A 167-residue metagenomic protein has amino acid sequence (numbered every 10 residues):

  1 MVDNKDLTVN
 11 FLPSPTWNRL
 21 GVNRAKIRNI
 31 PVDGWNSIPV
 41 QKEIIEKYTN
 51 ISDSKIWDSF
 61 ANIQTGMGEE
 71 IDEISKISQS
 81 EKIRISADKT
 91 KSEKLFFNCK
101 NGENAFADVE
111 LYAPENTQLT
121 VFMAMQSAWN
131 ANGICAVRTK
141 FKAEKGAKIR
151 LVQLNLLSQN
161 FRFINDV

Functional and structural regions predicted by a protein language model:
M1-K82, T90: Long, low-complexity, mixed-charge
Q64-V167: Conserved beta-strand/loop scaffold segments within soluble protein domains that form the structured core and edges
